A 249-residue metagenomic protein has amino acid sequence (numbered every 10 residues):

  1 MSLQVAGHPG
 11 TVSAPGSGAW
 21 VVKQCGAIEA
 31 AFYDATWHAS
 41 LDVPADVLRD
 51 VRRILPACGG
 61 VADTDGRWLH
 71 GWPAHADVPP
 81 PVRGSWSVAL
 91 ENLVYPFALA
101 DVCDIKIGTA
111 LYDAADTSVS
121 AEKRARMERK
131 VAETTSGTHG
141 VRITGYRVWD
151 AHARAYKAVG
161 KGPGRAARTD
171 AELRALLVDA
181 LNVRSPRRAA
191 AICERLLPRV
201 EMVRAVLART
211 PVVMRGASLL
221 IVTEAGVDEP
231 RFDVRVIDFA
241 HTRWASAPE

Functional and structural regions predicted by a protein language model:
M1-E249: Polybasic, positively charged surfaces/segments
